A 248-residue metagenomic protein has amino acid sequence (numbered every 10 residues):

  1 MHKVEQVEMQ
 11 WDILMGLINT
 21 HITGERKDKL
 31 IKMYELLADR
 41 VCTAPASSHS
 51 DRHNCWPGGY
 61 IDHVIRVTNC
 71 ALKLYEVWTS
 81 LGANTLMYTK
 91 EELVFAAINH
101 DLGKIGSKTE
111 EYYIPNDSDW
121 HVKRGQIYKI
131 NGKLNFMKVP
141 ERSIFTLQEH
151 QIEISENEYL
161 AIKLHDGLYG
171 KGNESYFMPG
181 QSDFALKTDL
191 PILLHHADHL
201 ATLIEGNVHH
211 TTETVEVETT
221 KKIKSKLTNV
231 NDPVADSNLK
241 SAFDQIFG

Functional and structural regions predicted by a protein language model:
M1-K123: Acidic/His-rich, divalent-metal-binding segments that scaffold phosphate/diphosphate chemistry
H2, H165, K221-S225: Generic cytosolic/nucleocytoplasmic N-terminal low-complexity/intrinsically disordered segments
Q6, G132, T219-K222: Intrinsic-disorder/low-complexity loop/linker signature
D12-T20, D28, K32-L36, F145 (+6 more regions): Charged/polar, solvent-exposed surface patches and flexible loops
D51-G58, D62, L74, L86-H210: Divalent metal-dependent catalytic cores for phosphoryl transfer on phosphate-bearing substrates
P179-G248: Acidic, carboxylate-rich catalytic segments that either coordinate divalent cations
